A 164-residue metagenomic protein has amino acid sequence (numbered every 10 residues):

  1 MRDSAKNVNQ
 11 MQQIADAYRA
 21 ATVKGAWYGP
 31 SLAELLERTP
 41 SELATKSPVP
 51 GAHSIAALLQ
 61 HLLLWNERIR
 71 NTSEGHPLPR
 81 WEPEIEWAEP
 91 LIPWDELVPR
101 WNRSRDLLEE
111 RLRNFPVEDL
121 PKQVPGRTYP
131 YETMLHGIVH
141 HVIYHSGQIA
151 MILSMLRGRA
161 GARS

Functional and structural regions predicted by a protein language model:
M1-G29, A33-L36, S41-I85, Q123-S164: Short, contiguous alpha-helical
A88-K122, T133-V142: Acidic/histidine-rich alpha-helical segments that form the ligand environment of transition-metal centers
